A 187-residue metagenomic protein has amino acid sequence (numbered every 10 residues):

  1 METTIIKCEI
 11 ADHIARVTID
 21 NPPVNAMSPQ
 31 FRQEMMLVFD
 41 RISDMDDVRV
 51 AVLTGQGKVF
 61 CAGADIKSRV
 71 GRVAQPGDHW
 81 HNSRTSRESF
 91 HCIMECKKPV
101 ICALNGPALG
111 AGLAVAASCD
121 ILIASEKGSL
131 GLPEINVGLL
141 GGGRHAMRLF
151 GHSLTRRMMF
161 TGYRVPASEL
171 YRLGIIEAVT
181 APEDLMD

Functional and structural regions predicted by a protein language model:
M1-Q56, H91: Conserved CoA-thioester-binding segment of acyl-CoA-metabolizing enzymes
E2, C92-D187: Crotonase-fold acyl-CoA enzyme core
I5, A26, P76-R87, K127 (+1 more regions): Residues at secondary-structure transition points
V17, L53, D65, V115-A117 (+1 more regions): Hydrophobic/aromatic residues within transmembrane alpha-helices of multi-pass small-molecule transporters
I19-P23, V73, L104, G174: Short, histidine-centered active-site or binding-site loop motifs used for metal coordination, general acid-base
D20, G55-Q56, A62, N105 (+2 more regions): A secondary-structure boundary/capping signal
E34, D47, G55-C92, A108: Glycine- (often His-adjacent) and acidic-residue-rich active-site loop that binds/positions the CoA thioester
